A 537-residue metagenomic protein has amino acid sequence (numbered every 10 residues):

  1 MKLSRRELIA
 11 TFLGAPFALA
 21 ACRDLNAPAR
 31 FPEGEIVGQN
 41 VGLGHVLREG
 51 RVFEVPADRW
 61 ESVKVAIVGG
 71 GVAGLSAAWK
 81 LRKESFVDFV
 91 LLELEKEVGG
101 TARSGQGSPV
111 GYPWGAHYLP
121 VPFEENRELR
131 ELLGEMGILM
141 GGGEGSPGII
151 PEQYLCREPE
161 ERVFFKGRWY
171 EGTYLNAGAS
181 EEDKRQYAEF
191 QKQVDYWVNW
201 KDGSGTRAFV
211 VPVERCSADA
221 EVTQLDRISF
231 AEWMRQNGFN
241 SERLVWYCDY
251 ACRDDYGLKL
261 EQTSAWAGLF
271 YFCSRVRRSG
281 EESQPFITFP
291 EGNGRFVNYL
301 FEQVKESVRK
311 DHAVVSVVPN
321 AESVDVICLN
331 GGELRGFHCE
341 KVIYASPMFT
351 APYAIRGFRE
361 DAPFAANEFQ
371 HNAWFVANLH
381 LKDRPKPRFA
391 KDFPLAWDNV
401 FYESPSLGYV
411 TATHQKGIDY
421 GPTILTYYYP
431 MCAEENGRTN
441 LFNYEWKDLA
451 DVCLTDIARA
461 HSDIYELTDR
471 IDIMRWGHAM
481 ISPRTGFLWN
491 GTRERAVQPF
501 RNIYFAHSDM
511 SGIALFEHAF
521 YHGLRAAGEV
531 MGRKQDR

Functional and structural regions predicted by a protein language model:
K2-K64, K83: Extreme N-terminal leader/targeting segments of oxidoreductases
D24-E54, K166, G172-G178, K386-R537: Conserved flavin/dinucleotide-binding core of flavoenzymes
V63-L91: N-terminal Rossmann-like FAD-binding beta1-loop-alpha1 element of flavoenzymes
R82-Q106: Glycine-rich FAD pyrophosphate-binding loop
P109-N199: Dinucleotide-binding Rossmann-like beta1-alpha1 core, especially the glycine-rich loop that anchors the ADP
D202-S316, A321-S323: Active-site/ligand-binding neighborhood in enzyme catalytic cores
K310-I424, A460: Mid-domain catalytic core of redox enzymes that form a hydrophobic substrate pocket/lid adjacent to a catalytic redox
